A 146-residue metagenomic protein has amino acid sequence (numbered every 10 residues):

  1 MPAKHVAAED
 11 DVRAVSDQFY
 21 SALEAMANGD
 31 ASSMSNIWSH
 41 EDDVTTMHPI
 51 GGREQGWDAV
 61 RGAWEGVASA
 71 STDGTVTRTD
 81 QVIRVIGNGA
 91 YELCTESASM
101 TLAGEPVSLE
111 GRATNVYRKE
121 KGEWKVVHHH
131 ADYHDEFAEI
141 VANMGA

Functional and structural regions predicted by a protein language model:
M1-V6, A22: Juxtamembrane and targeting peptides
E9-D17, A25, A31-G87: A solvent-exposed, acidic/Ser-Thr-rich amphipathic alpha-helical stretch
W64, R78-R84, T95-A98, R112-R118 (+1 more regions): Hydrophobic/aromatic beta-strand elements that line small-molecule binding cavities or substrate pockets in beta-rich
S71-D73, S99-S108: Short, cysteine-centered beta-strand-loop-beta hairpins and adjacent loop/turn segments enriched in charged/polar
I83-Y91, E105, Y117-K125: A short, structured loop/turn motif at beta-sheet edges
A103-E105, E136-A142: A short, polar/proline- and glycine-enriched secondary-structure boundary/capping micro-motif
E110-E139: Short beta-strand edge/turn micro-motifs at domain boundaries
